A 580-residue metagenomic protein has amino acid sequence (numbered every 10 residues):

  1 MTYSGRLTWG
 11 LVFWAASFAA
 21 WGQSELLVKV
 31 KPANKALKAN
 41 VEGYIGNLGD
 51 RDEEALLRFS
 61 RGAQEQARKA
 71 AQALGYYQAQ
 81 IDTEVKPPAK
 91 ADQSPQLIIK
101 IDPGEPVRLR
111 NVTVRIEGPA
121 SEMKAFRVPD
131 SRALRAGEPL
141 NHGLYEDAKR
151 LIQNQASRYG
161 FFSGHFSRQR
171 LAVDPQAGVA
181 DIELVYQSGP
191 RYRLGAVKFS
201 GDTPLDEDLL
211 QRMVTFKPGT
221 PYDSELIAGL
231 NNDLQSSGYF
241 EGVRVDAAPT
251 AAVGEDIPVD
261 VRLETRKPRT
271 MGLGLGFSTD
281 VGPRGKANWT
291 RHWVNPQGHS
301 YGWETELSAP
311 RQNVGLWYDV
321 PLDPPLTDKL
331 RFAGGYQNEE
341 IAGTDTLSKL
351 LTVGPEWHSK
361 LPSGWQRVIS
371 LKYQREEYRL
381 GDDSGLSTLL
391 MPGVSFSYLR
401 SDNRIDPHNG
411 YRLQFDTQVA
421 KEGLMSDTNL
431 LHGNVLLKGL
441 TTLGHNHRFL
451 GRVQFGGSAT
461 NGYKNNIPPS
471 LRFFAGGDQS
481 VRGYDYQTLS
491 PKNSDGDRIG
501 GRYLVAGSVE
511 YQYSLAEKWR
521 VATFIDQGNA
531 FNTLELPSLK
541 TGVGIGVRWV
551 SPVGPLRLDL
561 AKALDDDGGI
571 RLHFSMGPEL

Functional and structural regions predicted by a protein language model:
M1-W9: Bacterial N-terminal signal peptides that target proteins for export
A15-A19: N-terminal signal peptide c-region/cleavage motif recognized by signal peptidases
Q23-A36, G46-T279, N288, G302-L322 (+1 more regions): Periplasmic polypeptide-binding modules associated with outer-membrane biogenesis and secretion
S121-R127, D223-Q414, L431, T441 (+5 more regions): Gram-negative/organellar outer-membrane beta-barrel architecture
I257, N446-F524, N532: Extracytoplasmic gating/loop element in the C-terminal half of outer-membrane beta-barrel translocons and assembly
R284-K286, G354-E356, M391-S395, N434-L436 (+6 more regions): One-face residue pattern on beta-strands with alternating periodicity enriched for small/polar residues
T344, R379-D383, D427, N461-R472 (+2 more regions): Outer-membrane beta-barrel and related beta-rich outer-membrane complex signature in Gram-negative bacteria
